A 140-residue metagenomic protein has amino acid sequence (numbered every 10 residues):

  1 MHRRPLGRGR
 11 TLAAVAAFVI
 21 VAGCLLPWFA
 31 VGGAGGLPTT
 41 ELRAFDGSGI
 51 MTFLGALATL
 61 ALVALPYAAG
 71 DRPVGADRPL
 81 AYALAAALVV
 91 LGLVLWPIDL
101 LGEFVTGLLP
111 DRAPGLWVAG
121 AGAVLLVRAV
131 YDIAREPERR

Functional and structural regions predicted by a protein language model:
M1-R140: Compact integral membrane and secretory-pathway proteins
